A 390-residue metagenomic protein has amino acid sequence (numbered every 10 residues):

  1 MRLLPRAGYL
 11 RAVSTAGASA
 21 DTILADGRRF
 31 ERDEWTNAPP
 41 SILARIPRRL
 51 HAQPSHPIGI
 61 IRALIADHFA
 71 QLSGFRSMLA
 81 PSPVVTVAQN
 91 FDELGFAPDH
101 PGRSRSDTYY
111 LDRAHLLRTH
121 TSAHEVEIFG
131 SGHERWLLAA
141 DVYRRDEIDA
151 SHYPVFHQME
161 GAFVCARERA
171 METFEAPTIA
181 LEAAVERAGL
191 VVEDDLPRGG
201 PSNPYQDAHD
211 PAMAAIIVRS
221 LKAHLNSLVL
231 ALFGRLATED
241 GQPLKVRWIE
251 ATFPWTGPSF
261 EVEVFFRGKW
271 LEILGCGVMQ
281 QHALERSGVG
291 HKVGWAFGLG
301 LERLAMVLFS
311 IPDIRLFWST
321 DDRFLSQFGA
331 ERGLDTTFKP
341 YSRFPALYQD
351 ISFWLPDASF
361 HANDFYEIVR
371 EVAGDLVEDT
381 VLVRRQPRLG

Functional and structural regions predicted by a protein language model:
L3-R385: TRNA-recognition modules of translation machinery and tRNA-sensing kinases, especially anticodon-binding
